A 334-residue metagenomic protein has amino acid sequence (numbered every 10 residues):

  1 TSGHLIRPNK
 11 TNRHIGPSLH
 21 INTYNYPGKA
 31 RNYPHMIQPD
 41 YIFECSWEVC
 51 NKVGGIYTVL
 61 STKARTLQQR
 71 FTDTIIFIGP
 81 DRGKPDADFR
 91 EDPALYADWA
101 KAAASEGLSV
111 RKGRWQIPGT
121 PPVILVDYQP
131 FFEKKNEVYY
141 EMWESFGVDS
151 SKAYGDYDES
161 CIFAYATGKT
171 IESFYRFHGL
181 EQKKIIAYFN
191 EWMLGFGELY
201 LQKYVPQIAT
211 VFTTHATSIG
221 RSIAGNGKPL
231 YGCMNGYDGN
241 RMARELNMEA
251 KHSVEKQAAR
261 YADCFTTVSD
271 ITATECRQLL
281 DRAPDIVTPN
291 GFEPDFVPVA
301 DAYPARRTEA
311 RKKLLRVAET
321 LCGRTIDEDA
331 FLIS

Functional and structural regions predicted by a protein language model:
L5, L19, Y26-P27: Short hydrophobic targeting helices and cationic amphipathic motifs that mediate membrane/organellar targeting
K10-N12: Alpha-helix boundary/capping motif
H14-I15, P34: Composition-driven detection of intrinsically disordered, low-complexity segments
Y24-Y26, Y33: Aromatic (phenylalanine/tyrosine) cluster motif
Y33-S334: Catalytic cores of nucleotide-sugar-dependent glycosyltransferases that transfer UDP/GDP/TDP-activated
